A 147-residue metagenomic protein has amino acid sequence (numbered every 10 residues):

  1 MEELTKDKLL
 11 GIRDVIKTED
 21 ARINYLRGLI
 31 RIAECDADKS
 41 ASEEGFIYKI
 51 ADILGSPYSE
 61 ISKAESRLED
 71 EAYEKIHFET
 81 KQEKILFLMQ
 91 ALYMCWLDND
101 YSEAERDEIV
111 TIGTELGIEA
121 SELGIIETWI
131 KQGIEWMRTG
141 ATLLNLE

Functional and structural regions predicted by a protein language model:
M1-E147: Small-residue-enriched hydrophobic alpha-helices in membranes
